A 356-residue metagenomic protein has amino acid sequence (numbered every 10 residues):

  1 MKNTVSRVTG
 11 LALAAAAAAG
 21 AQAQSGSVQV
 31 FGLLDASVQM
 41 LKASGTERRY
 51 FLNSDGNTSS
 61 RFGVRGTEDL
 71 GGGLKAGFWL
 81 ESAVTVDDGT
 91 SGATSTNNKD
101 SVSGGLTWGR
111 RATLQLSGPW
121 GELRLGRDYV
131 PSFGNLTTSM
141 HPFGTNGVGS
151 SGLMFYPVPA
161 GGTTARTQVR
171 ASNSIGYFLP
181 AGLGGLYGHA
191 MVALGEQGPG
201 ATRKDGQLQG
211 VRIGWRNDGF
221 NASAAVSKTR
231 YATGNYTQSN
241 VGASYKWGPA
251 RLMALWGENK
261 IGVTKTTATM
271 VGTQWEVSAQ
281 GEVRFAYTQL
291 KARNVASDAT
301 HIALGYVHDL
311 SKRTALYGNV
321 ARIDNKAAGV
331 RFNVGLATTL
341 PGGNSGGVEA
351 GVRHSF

Functional and structural regions predicted by a protein language model:
M1-A23: Gram-negative bacterial Sec-dependent N-terminal signal peptides
Q24-G32, E68, G72-A76, P119-L123 (+10 more regions): Outer-envelope beta-barrel architecture signal
S25-L41, R49-G195, G214-D218: Outer membrane beta-barrel
Q29-Q39, W79-E81, G126-D128, H189-A193 (+6 more regions): Transmembrane beta-strands of outer-membrane beta-barrel proteins
T46-F51, N98-D100, G162, G198-P199 (+3 more regions): Extracellular loop and loop/strand-boundary signature of outer-membrane beta-barrel proteins
Y50-S60, W108-R110, V169-N173, D205-Q209 (+4 more regions): Residues that define the transmembrane beta-barrel architecture of outer-membrane proteins
K204-D309, N319-R322: Detector for outer-membrane/organellar transmembrane beta-barrel domains, recognizing the amphipathic beta-strand
H308-L310, L340-F356: Outer-membrane beta-barrel "beta-signal"
